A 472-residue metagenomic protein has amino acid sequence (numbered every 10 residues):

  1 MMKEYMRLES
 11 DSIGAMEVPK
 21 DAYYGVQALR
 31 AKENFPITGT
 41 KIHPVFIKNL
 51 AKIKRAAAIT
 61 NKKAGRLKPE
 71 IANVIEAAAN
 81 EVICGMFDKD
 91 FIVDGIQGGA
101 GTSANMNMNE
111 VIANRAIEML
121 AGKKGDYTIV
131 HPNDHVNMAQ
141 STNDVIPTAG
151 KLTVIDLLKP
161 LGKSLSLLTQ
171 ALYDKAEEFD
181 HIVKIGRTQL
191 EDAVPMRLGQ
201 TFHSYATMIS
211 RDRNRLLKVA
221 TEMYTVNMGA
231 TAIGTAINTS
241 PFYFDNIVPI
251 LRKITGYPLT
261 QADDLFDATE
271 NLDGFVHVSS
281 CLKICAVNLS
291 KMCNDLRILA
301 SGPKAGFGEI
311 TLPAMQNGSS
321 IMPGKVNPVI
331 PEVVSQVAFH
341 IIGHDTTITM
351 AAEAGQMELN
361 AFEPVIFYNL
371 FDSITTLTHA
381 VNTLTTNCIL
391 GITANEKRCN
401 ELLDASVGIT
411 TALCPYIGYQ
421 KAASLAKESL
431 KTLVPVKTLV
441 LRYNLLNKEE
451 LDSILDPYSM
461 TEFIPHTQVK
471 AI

Functional and structural regions predicted by a protein language model:
M1-I472: Conserved, well-structured ligand/cofactor-binding cores
